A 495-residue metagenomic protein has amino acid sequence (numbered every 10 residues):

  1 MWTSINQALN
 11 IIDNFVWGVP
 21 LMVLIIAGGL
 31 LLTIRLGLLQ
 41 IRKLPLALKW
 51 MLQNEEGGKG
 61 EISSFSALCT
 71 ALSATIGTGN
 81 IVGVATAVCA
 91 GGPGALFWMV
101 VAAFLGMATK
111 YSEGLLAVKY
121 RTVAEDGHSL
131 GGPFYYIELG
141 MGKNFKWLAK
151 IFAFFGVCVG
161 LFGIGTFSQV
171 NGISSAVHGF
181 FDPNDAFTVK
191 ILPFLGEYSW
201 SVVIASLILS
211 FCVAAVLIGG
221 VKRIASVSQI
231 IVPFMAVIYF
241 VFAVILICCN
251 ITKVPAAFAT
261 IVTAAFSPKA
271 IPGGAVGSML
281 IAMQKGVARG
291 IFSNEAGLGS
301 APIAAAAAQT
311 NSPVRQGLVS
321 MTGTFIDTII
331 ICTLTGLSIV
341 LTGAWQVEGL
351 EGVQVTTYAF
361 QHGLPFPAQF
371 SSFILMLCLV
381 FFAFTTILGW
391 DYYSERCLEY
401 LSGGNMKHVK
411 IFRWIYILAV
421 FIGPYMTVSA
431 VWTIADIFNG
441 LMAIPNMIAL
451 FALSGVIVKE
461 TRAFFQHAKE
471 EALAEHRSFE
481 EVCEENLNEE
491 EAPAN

Functional and structural regions predicted by a protein language model:
M1-T78, V88-A95, G106, C248 (+2 more regions): N-terminal alpha-helical transmembrane segments of multi-pass membrane transport and channel/translocase proteins
S4-I5, L36-Q40, G79-V84, G160-I173 (+6 more regions): Transmembrane helix-loop junctions in multi-pass membrane proteins
N10-L46, C89-H128, L148, D327-L334 (+2 more regions): Extracellular loop-to-transmembrane helix junctions
L24-L31, L39-L48, V170-V177, W200-N250 (+3 more regions): Membrane-interface loop-to-helix entry segments
G28-T33, S73, A102-G127, F134 (+3 more regions): Helix-loop-helix module between adjacent transmembrane segments
T33, E113-Y120, E125, F242-T260 (+4 more regions): Extracellular/periplasmic helix-exit of transmembrane alpha-helices
L38-S64, T86-V88, G92-L96, A108-N144 (+4 more regions): Flexible loop linkers connecting adjacent transmembrane helices in multi-pass alpha-helical membrane transporters
G57-A90, L116-G140, I151-F154, C158 (+1 more regions): Alpha-helical membrane segments and immediately flanking helix-loop junctions that form or couple to the substrate/ion
